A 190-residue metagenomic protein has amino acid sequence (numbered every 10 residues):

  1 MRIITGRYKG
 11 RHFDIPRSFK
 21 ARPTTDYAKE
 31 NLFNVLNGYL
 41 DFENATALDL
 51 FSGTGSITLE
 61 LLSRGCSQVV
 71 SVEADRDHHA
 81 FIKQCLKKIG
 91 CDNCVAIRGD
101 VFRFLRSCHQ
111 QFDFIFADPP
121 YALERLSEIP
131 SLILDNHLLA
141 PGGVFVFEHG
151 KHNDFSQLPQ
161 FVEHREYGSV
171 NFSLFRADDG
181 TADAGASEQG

Functional and structural regions predicted by a protein language model:
M1-G190: Class I S-adenosyl-L-methionine-dependent methyltransferase catalytic core
